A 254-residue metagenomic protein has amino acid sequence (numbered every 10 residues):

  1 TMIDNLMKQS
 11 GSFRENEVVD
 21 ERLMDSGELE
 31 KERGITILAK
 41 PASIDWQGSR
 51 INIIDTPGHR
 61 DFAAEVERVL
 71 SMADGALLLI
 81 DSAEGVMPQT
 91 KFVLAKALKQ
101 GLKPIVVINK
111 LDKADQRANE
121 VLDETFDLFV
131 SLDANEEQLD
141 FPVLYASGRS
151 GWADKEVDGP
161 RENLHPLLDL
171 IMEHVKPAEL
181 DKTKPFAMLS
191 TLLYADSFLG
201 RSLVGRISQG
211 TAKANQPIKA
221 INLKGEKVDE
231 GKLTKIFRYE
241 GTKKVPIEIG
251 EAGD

Functional and structural regions predicted by a protein language model:
T1-D254: Structural and coupling elements of P-loop NTPases
